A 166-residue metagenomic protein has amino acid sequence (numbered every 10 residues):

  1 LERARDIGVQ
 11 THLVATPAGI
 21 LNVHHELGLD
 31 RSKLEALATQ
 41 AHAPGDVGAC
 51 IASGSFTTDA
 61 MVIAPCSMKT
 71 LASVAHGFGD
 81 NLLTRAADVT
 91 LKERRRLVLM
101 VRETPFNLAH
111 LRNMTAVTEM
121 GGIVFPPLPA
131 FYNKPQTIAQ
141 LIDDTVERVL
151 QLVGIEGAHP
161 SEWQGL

Functional and structural regions predicted by a protein language model:
L1-V98, P105-L166: A cross-family phosphate/adenosyl-ligand binding-site feature
